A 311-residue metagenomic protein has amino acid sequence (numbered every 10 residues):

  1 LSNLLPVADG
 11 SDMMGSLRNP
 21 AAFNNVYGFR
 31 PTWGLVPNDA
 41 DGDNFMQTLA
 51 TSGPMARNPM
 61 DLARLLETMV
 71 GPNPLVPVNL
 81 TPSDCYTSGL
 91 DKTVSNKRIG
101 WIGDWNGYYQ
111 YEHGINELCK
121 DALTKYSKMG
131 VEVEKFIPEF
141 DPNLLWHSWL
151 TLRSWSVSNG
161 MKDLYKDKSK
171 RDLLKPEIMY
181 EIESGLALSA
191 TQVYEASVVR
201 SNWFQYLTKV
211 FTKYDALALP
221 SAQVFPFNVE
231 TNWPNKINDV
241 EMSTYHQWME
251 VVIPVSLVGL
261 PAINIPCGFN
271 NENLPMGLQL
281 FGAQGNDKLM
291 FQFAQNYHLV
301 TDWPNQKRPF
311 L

Functional and structural regions predicted by a protein language model:
L5-G103, Y108, K120-K128, V193-S197 (+3 more regions): Structural helix-boundary/capping segments
A22-V26, H147-R153, P234-N235, L278-L280: Short low-complexity, flexible loop/linker segments enriched in glycine and/or proline with clustered acidic
Q47, N202, H246-E250: Short, conserved clusters of charged catalytic residues that mark active-site and nucleotide-handling motifs
D91-G103, T151-T208, P220, V224-F225 (+2 more regions): Short helix-loop capping/hinge segments that flank enzyme active sites or metal/cofactor-binding pockets
Y109-E117: Glycine- and acidic-residue-enriched helix-capping/strand-helix junction motifs
E132-I137: General small-molecule cofactor/ligand-binding pocket signal
H147, E195, F227-M249: Short, surface-exposed loop/helix-turn segments at secondary-structure junctions that function as lids/hinges flanking
